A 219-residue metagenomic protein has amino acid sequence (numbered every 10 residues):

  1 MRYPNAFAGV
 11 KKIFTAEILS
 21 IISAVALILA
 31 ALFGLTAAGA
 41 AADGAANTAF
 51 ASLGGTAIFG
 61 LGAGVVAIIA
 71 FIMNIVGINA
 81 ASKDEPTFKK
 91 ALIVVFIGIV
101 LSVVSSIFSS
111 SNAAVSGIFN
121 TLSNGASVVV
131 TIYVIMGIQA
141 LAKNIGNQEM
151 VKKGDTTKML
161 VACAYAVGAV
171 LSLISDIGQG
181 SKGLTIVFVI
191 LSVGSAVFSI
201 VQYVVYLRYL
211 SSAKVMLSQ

Functional and structural regions predicted by a protein language model:
M1-G34, A38-A40, V66-F108, L122-L171 (+1 more regions): Membrane-interface extramembranous regions at the lipid-water interface
D43-G54: Perimembrane loop-to-helix junctions flanking transmembrane segments
A45, D84-E85, N112, N147 (+1 more regions): Short, solvent-exposed helix-helix connector turns and helix-capping sites enriched in acidic/polar residues
L53-T56, N112-S116, S181, F188: Membrane-helix interfacial "entry" motifs
G54-V65: Intrinsically disordered, low-complexity acidic Ser/Thr-rich regulatory segments
A113-F119, V167-K182: Alpha-helical transmembrane segments and their membrane-interface junctions in multi-pass membrane proteins
V115-S123, T185-S192: Non-cytosolic membrane-interface motifs at loop->transmembrane helix junctions
L173-V197: Extracellular/periplasmic helix-loop-helix junctions in multi-pass membrane proteins
